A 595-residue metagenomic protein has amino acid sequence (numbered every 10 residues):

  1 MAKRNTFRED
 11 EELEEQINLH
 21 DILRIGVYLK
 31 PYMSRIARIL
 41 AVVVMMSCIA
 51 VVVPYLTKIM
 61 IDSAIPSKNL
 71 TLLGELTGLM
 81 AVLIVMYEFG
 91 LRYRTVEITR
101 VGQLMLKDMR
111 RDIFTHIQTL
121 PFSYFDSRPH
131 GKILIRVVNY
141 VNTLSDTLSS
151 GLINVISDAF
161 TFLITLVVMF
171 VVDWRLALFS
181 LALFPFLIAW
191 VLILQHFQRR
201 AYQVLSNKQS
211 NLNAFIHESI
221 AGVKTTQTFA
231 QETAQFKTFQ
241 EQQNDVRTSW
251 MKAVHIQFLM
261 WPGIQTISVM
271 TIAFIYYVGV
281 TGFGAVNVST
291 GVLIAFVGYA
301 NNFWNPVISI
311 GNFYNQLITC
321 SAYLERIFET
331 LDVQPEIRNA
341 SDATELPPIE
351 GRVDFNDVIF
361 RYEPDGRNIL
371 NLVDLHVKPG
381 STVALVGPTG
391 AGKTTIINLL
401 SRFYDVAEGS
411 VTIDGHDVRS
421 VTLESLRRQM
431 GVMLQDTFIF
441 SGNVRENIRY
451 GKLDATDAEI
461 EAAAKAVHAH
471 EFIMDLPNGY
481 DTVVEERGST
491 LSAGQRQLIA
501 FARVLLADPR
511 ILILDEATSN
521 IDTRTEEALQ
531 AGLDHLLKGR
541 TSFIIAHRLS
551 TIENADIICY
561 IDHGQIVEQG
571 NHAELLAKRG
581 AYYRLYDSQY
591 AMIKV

Functional and structural regions predicted by a protein language model:
M1-A50, I65-L76, R94-I98, G102-M105 (+11 more regions): Membrane-integrated ABC transporters
R4-L13, Q103, R111-V141, A214-T238 (+5 more regions): Short intracellular "coupling" helices and adjacent cytoplasmic loop segments at the cytosolic face of multi-pass
M33-S34, F122-S123, N139-L148, L152 (+7 more regions): An intracellular "coupling" helix at the cytosolic face of ABC transporter transmembrane type-1 domains
I36-G90, E97, F170-R175, A273 (+1 more regions): Transmembrane helix-loop-helix hairpins at lipid-water interfaces of multipass membrane proteins, especially the type-1
A41, I49, V53, G78 (+4 more regions): Hydrophobic alpha-helical transmembrane segments of ABC transporter permease domains
M45-I49, V53, G78-A81, V85-E97 (+5 more regions): Hydrophobic alpha-helical membrane-associated segments
I65-E75, V168-A182, K252-E325, T330-L331: Helix-loop-helix
N339-A340, L346-V595: ABC-type nucleotide-binding domain
